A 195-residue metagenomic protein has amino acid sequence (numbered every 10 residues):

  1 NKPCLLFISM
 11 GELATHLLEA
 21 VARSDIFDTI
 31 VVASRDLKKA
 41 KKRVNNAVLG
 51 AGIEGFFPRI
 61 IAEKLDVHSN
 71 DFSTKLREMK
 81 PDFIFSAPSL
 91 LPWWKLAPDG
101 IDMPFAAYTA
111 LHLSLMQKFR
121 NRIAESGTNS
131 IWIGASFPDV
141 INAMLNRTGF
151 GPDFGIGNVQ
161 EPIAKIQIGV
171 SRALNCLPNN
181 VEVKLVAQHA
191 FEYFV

Functional and structural regions predicted by a protein language model:
L6-F7, V32: Hydrophobic Val/Ile/Leu positions in short beta-strands of Rossmann-like dinucleotide-binding domains
M10-G11: Glycine-rich Rossmann-fold phosphate-binding loop(s) that bind the pyrophosphate of adenine dinucleotide cofactors
A14-T15: N-terminal Rossmann-fold NAD(P) dinucleotide-binding loop
I26-P58: Glycine-rich phosphate-binding loop and adjoining beta1-alpha1-beta2 segment of Rossmann-like nucleotide-binding folds
A62-M79: Conserved Rossmann-fold cofactor-binding substructure of NAD(P)-dependent oxidoreductases
L76, K80-P88: N-terminal Rossmann-like NAD(P) cofactor-binding module of classical short-chain dehydrogenase/reductase
L96-A173: Glycine-/Pro-rich loop/turn segments that contact NAD(P) or position catalytic residues in Rossmann-like domains
Q160, A164-V195: Substrate/ligand-engaging "lid" and interaction regions
